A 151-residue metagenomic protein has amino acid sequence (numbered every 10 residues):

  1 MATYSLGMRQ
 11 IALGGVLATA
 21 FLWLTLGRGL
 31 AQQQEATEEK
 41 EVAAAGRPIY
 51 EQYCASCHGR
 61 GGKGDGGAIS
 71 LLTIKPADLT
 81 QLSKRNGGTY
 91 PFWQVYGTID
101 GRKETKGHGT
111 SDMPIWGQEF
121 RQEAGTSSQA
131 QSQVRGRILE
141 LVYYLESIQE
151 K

Functional and structural regions predicted by a protein language model:
M1-Q10: N-terminal secretory signal peptides that target proteins for export/translocation
G14-T25: Bacterial N-terminal signal peptides
G29-I49, G66, G87: Electrostatic cytochrome c docking/interface patches
A44-Q52, A130-G136, E150: Sequence context surrounding c-type heme c attachment/ligation sites in exported
G46, Y50-R60, M113, L141 (+1 more regions): The canonical Cys-X-X-Cys-His
G61, A68-I69: Conserved catalytic-core motifs of eukaryotic protein kinase domains, centered on the activation segment
G62, K103, Q149-E150: Activation segment of ePK-like protein kinases, specifically the conserved APE
L71-Q133, L141, L145: Extracytoplasmic electron-transfer domains, predominantly the class I c-type cytochrome c fold
